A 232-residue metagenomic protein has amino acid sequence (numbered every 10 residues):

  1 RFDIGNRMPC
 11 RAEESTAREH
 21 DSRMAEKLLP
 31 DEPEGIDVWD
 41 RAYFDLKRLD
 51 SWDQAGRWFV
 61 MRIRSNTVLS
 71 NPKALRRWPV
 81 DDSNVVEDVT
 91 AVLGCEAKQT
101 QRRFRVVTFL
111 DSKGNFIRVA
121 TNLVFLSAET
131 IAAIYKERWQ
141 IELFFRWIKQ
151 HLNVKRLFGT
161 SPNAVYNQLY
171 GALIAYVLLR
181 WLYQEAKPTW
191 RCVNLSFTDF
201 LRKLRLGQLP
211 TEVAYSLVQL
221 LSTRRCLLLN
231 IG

Functional and structural regions predicted by a protein language model:
R1-G232: Single, function-defining residue in the core of a domain
